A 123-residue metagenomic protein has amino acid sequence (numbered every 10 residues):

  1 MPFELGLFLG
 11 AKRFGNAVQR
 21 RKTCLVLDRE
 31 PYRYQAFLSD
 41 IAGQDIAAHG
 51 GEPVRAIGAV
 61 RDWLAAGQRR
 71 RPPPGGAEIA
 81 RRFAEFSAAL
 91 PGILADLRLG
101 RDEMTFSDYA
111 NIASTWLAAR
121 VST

Functional and structural regions predicted by a protein language model:
M1-F14: Conserved TIR/SEFIR loop-to-helix hotspot centered on a Trp-containing motif with a nearby acidic residue
F3, Q19, R55: Short, well-structured alpha-helical interface segments that form or flank functional binding sites
A17-Q35: Nucleic-acid nuclease catalytic cores
Q35-T123: C-terminal interaction surface of TIR/SEFIR-family domains
